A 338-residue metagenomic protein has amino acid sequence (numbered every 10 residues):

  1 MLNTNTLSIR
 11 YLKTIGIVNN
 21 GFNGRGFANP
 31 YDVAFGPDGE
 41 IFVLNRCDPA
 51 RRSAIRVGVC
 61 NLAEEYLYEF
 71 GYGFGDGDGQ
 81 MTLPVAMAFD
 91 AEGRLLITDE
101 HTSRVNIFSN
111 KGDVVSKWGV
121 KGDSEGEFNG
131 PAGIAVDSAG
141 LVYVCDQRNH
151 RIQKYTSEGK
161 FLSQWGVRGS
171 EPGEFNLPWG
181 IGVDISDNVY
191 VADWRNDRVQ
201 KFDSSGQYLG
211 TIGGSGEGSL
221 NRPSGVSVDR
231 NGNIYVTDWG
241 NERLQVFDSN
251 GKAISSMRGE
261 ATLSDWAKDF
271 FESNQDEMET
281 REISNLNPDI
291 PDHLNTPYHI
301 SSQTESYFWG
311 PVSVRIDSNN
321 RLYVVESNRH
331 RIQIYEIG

Functional and structural regions predicted by a protein language model:
M1-G338: Eukaryotic scaffold repeat domains enriched in small/polar residues
